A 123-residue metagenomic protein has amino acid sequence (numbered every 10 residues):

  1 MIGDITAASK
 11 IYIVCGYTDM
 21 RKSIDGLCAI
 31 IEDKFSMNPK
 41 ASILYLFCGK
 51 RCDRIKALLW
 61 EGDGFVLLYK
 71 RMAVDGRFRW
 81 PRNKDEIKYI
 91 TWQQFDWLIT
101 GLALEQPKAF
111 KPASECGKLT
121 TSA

Functional and structural regions predicted by a protein language model:
M1-A123: Polybasic/polar functional segments that serve as interface/processing modules
